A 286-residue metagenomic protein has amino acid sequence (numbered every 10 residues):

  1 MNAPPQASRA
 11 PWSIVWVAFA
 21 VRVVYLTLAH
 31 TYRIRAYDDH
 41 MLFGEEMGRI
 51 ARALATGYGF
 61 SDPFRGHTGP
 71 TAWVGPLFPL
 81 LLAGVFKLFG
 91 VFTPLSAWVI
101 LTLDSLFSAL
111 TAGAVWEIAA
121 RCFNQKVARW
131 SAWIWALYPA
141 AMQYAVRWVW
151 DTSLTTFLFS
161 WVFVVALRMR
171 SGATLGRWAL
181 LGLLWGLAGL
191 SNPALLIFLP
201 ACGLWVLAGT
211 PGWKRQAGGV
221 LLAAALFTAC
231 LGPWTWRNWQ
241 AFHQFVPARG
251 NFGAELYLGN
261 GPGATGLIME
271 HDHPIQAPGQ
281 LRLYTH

Functional and structural regions predicted by a protein language model:
M1-L28, T210, G218-L226: Start-transfer (signal-anchor) and selected internal transmembrane alpha helices of multi-pass inner/ER membrane
N2-P4, C122-K126, L154, V162-L180 (+3 more regions): Membrane-interface transmembrane helices that cradle and orient dolichyl/undecaprenyl
W12, V99-F123, S160-V165: Transmembrane-helix motifs of polytopic, lipid-linked glycan transferases
V15, A72, P76-L80, G90-G113 (+2 more regions): Loop-to-helix entry region of an early transmembrane alpha helix in multi-pass inner-membrane enzymes
A18-V21, S131-Q143, F157, V164 (+1 more regions): Short helix- or helix-capping micro-motifs that position conserved polar/aromatic residues at function-defining sites
Y32-R49, T56-A83: Membrane-proximal lumenal/periplasmic loop motifs of glycosylation machinery
A179-L180, A194-A208, R249: Transmembrane-embedded, aromatic-rich helix segments that form part of the hydrophobic channel/pocket engaging
W239-H286: Membrane-proximal stem/loop segments at transmembrane-domain junctions that anchor or position
